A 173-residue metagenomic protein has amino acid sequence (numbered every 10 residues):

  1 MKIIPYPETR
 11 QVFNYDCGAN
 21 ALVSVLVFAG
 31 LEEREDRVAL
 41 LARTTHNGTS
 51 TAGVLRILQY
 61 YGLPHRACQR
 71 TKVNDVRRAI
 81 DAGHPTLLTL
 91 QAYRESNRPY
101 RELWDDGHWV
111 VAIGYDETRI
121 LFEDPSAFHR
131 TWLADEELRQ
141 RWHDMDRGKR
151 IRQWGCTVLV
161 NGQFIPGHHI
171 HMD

Functional and structural regions predicted by a protein language model:
M1-S50, A92-Y93, Y100, D116-T118 (+1 more regions): Active-site-adjacent structural segments surrounding the nucleophilic cysteine of cysteine proteases and isopeptidases
G18-V23, E35, T51, L55 (+4 more regions): Extracytoplasmic/secreted envelope proteins and their assembly/folding machinery, especially bacterial periplasmic
L41, I57, A79, R141-M145: Residues that form generic nucleotide/phosphate-binding pockets
T44-N47, L103-W104, I113-D173: Noncatalytic regulatory segments and standalone regulatory/sensor domains
L58-Y60, P64-Q69: Mid-length scaffold segments of soluble, non-membrane domains
Q69-A127, T131: Active-site-adjacent substructure of cysteine-protease-like catalytic cores
